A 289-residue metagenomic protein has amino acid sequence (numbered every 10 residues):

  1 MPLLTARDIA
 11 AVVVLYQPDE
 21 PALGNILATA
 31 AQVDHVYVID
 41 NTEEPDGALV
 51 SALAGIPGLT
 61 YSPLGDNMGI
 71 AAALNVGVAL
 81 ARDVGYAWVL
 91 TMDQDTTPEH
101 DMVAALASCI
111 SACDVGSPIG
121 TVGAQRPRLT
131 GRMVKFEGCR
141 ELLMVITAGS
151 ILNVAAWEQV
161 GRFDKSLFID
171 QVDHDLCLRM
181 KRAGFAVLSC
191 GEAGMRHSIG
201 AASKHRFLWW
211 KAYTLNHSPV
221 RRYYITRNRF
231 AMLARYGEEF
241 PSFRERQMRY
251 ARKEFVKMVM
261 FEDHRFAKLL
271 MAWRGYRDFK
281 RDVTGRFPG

Functional and structural regions predicted by a protein language model:
V13-Q32: Short, well-formed alpha-helical segments that are part of the catalytic scaffolds of diverse glycosyltransferases
I26-P63: Acidic donor-binding segment of Leloir-type glycosyltransferases
L64-A81: Glycine-rich, basic loop-to-helix element that forms the pyrophosphate-binding segment of sugar-nucleotide handling
Y86-D95: Short beta-strand-to-loop acidic/aromatic patch adjacent to the donor-nucleotide binding site
H100-V134: Conserved donor NDP-sugar-binding/catalytic core segment of glycosyltransferases
M133-L152, H217: A recurrent flexible, glycine/aromatic-enriched loop bordering the glycosyltransferase active site that acts as
A156, G161, S166-I199: A short, conserved alpha-helix in the catalytic core of glycosyltransferases
A234-G289: Non-catalytic, C-terminal membrane-associated alpha-helical segments of glycosyltransferases
